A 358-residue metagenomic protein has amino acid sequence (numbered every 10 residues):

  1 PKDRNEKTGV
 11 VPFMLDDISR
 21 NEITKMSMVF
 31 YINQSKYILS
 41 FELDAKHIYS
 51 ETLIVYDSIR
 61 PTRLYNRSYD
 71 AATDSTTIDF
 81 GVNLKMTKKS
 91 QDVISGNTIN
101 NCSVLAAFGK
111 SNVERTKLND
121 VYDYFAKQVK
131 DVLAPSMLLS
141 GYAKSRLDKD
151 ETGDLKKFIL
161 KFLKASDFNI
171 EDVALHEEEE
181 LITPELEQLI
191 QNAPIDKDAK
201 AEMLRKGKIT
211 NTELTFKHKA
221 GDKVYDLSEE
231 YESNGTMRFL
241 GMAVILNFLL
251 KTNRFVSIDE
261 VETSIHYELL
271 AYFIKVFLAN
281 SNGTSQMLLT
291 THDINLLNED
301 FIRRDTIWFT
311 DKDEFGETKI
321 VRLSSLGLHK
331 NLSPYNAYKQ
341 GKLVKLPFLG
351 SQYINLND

Functional and structural regions predicted by a protein language model:
P1-F13, F239-I245, Y272, V276: Phosphate-binding glycine-rich loops of NTP-binding sites
P1-K7, L250-K251, N280-G283: Post-Walker A helix-loop "phosphate-sensing" segment adjacent to the P-loop in P-loop NTPases
K2-N21, F30-N33, L43: Short N-terminal edge-element motif at the start of the domain
S27, I32, K36-P184: Electropositive, glycine-dotted interaction segments that contact anionic polymers or phosphate-rich ligands
K36, F255-V256: Hydrophobic "anchor" residues on beta-strands that sit immediately upstream of conserved functional sites
Q191-N247, F255, V261-I265: Conserved ABC ATPase signature
T252, Y272-D358: C-terminal lobe/lid and adjacent interdomain/linker elements of RecA-like ASCE P-loop ATPase modules
H266-A271: Short alpha-helix of the ABC ATPase nucleotide-binding domain corresponding to the H-loop/switch region
